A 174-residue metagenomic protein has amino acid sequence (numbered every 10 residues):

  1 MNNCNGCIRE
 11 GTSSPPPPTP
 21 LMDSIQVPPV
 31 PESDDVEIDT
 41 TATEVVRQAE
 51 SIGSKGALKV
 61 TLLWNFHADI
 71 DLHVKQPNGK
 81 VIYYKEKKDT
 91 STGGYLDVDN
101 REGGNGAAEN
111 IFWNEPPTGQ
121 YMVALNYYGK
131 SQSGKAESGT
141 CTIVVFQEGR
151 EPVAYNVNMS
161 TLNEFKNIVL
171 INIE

Functional and structural regions predicted by a protein language model:
M1-K59: Acidic, S/T/P/G-rich intrinsically disordered/coiled linkers that flank and lead into C2-type membrane-binding modules
V36-E174: Intrinsic-disorder/low-complexity signal
